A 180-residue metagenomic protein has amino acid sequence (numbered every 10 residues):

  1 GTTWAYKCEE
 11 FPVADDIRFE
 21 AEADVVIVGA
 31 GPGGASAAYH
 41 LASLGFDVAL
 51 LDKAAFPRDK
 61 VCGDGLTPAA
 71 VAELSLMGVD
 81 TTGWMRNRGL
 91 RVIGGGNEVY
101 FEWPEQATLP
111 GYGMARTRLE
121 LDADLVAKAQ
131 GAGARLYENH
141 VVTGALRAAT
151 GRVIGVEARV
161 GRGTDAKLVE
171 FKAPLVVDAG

Functional and structural regions predicted by a protein language model:
D16-G33: Beta1/beta-strand and adjacent pyrophosphate-binding region of the FAD-binding site in flavoprotein oxidoreductases
E20, E98-Y100, T164-E170: Short, mixed charged/polar active-site loops that provide acid/base catalysis or chelate metal/phosphate cofactors
Y39-C62: Glycine-rich FAD pyrophosphate-binding loop
L44, K128-G180: Predominantly flavin-linked oxidoreductase catalytic cores and closely associated redox partners
A55-M77: Conserved N-terminal glycine-rich FAD pyrophosphate-binding loop of Rossmann-like flavoproteins
V71, S75-D124: A conserved beta-strand/loop capping segment in the N-terminal third of enzymes that catalyze redox or closely related
